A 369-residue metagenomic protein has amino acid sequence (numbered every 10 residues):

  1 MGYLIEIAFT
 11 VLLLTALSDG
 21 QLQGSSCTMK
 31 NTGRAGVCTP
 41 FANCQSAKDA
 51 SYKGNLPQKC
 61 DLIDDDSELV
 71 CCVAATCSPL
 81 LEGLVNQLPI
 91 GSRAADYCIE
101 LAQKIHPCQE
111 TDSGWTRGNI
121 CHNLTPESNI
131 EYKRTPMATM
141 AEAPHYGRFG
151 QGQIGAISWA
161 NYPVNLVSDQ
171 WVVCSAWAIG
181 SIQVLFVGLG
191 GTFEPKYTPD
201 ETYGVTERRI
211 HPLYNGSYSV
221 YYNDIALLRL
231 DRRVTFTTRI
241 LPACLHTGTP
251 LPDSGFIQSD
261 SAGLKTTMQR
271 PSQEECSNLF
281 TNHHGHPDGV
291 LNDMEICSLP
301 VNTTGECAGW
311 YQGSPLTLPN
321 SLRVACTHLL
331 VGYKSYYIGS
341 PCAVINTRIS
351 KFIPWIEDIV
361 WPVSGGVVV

Functional and structural regions predicted by a protein language model:
G2-E6, A156-G190, H246-S259, V324: Classical protein tyrosine phosphatase
G2-L4, Q21, T32, F41 (+4 more regions): C-terminal subregion of chymotrypsin/trypsin-like serine protease catalytic domains
Y3-G20, V187: Cleavable N-terminal signal peptides of Sec/SRP-targeted secreted and luminal proteins
H106, E110-A156: N-terminal activation segment of mature serine protease catalytic domains
G147-G152, V172-S175, I179-N215, S272-T281 (+1 more regions): Conserved H-D interstitial segment of serine endopeptidase catalytic domains
G155-S158, P195-T198, S217-V220, G285 (+1 more regions): Short, solvent-exposed loop/turn segments that connect beta-strands within catalytic domains and beta-strand-rich
I225, L230-D231, F236-T303: Chymotrypsin/trypsin-fold serine protease catalytic domain
